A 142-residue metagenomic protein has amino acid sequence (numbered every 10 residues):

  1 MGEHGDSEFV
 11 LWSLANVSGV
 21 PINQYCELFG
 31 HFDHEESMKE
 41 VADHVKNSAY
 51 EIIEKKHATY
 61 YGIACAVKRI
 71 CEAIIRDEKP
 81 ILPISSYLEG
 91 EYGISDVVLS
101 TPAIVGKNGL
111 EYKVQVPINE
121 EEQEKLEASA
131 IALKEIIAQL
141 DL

Functional and structural regions predicted by a protein language model:
M1-L142: C-terminal substrate-binding/catalytic lobe of Rossmann-fold NAD(P)-dependent dehydrogenases
